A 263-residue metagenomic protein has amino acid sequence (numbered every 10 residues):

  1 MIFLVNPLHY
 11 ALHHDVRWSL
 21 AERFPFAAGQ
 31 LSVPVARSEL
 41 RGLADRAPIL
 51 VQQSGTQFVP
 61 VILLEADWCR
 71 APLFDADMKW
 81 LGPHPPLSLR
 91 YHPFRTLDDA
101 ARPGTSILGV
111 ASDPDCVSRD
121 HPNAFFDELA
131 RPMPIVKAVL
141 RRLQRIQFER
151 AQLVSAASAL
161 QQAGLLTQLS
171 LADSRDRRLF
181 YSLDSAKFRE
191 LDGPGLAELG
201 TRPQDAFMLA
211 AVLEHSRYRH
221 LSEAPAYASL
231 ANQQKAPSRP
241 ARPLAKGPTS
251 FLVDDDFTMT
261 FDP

Functional and structural regions predicted by a protein language model:
M1-E65: Short, extreme N-terminal leader segments that mark the start of a protein/domain
F24-G29, D67-K79, E149-S155, A159-L160: Short, basic/low-complexity N-terminal boundary segments at the transition from targeting/disordered tails
Q30-G42, M78-S88, A157-L165: Short, solvent-exposed secondary-structure boundary motifs
L43-R46, R90-Y91, R102, L166: A short, compositionally biased
A44, H84-L87, A151, L183: Short, well-structured alpha-helical interface segments that form or flank functional binding sites
P48, P93-R95, K187: Short, surface-exposed charged micro-motifs
Q52, V59-F126: Aromatic- and glycine-enriched beta-alpha-beta binding-site module
A101-P263: A contiguous, surface-oriented mixed alpha/beta subdomain in the mid-to-C-terminal portion of proteins that forms
